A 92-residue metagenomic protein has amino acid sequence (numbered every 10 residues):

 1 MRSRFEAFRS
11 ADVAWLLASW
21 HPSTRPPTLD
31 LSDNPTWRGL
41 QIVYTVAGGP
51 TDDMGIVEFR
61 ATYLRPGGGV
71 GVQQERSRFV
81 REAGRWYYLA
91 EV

Functional and structural regions predicted by a protein language model:
M1-D33: Core segments of small alpha/beta cavity-forming domains
F5-E6, P27, G69, R76-F79: Alpha-helical interaction segments
S10, A47-D53, R81-R85: A short, structured loop/turn motif at beta-sheet edges
W20, W37-G39, W86: Tryptophan-centered motif/residue detector
W20-T24, V46, A61-Y63, A83: Generic secondary-structure microfeatures
S32-V72: Surface-exposed, charged secondary-structure patches
Q74-V92: Short beta-strand edge/turn micro-motifs at domain boundaries
